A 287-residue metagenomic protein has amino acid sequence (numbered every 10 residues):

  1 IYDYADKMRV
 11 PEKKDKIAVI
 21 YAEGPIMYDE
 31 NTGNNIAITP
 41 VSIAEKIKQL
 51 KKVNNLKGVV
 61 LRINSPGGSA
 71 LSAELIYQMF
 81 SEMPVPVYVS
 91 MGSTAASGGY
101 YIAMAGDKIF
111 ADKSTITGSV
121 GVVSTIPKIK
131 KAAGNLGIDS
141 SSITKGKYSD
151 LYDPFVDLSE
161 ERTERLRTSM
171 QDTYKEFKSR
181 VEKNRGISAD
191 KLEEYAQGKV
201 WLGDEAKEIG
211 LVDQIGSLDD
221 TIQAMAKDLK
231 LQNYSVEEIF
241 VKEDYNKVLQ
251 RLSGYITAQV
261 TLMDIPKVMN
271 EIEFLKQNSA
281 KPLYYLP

Functional and structural regions predicted by a protein language model:
I1-K14, K178-N184, D213-Y255: C-terminal long alpha-helix characteristic of the crotonase
K7-A132: Cleft-lining beta-strand/loop regions that shape enzyme active-site pockets
K14, Y21-T32, I38-K51, F240-P287: Intrinsic disorder and flexible/low-complexity segments
Y21-G24, I63-S65, M91-S93, K113-S114 (+8 more regions): Active-site proximal loops enriched in glycine and acidic residues that flank catalytic Cys/His/Asp and coordinate
R62, N135, K227-Q232, E238-F240 (+1 more regions): C-terminal recognition in membrane/secretory proteostasis and scaffolding
L71-I76, E205-E208, Q250-L252: Short glycine/threonine-rich loop-to-helix capping motif typified by GTGT followed within a few residues by an Asp-Pro
K130, G134-Q214, D219-M225, L229: Charged, glycine-interspersed solvent-exposed loop segments at helix/strand-loop junctions that cap or gate access
